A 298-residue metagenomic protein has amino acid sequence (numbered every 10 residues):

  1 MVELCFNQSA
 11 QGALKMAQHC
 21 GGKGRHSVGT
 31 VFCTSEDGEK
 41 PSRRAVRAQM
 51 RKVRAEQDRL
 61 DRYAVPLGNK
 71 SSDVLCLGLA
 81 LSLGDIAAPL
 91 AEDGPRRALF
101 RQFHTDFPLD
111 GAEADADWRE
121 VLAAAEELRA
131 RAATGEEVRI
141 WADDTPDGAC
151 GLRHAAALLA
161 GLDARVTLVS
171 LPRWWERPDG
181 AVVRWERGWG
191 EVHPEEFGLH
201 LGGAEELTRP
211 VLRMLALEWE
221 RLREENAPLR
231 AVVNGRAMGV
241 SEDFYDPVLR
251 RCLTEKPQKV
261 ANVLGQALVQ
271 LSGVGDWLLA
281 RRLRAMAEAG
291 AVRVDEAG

Functional and structural regions predicted by a protein language model:
M1-E113: A structured, charge-rich N-terminal accessory region that forms the first stable segment of a protein and links
G12-A17, I86-A87, G148-A156, P178-V182: A short acidic (Asp/Glu
S27-K40, V74-A80, A164-P178, L278 (+1 more regions): A generic structural motif
A88-P95, P178-H193: Short, surface-exposed amphipathic charged segments that create phosphate/polyanion-binding patches used for binding
F103-L152: Long, hydrophobic/aromatic-enriched structural stretches that serve as scaffold segments
H154-V166: A short alpha->loop->secondary-structure connector
V183-Q258: A conserved mid-domain beta-alpha-beta active-site/ligand-binding segment of alpha/beta enzyme cores
E224-G298: C-terminal, charge/polar-rich interaction regions
